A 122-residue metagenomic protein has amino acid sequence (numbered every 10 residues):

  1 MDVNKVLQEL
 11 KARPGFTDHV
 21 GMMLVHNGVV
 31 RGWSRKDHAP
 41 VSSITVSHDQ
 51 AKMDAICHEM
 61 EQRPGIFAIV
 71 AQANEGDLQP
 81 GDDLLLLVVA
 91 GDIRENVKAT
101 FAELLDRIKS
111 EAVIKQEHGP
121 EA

Functional and structural regions predicted by a protein language model:
M1-L84, A90-A122: N-terminal, polar/charged subdomain of small-to-medium soluble alpha/beta proteins
